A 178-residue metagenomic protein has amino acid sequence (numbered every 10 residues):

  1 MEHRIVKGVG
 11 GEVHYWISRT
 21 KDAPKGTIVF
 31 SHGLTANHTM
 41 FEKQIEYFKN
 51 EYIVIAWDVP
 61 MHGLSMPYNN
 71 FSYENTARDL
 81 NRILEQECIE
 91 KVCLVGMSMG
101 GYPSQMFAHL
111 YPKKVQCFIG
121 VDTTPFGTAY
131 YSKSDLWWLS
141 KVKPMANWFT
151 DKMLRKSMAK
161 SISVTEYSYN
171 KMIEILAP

Functional and structural regions predicted by a protein language model:
M1-V13: N-terminal cap/lid segment of alpha/beta-hydrolase-fold proteins
G11-M66: Conserved HGGG/HGGXW glycine-rich cap/lid loop of the alpha/beta-hydrolase fold
T27, I53, E90-C93, K114-C117: Structural signature of beta-strand start/N-cap positions in the alpha/beta core of ABC transporter nucleotide-binding
I55-V95: Active-site loop/oxyanion-hole signature of alpha/beta-hydrolase fold enzymes
S65, S98, D122: Catalytic nucleophile serine of serine hydrolases, specifically the conserved "nucleophile elbow" pentapeptide
G96, G100, S104: Gly/Ala-rich beta-loop-alpha elbow adjacent to hydrolase catalytic centers
Q105-L110, Q116-W148: Flexible "cap/lid" loop of the alpha/beta hydrolase fold
A129-Y131, W148-P178: Conserved alpha/beta-hydrolase catalytic His-Asp/Glu region
